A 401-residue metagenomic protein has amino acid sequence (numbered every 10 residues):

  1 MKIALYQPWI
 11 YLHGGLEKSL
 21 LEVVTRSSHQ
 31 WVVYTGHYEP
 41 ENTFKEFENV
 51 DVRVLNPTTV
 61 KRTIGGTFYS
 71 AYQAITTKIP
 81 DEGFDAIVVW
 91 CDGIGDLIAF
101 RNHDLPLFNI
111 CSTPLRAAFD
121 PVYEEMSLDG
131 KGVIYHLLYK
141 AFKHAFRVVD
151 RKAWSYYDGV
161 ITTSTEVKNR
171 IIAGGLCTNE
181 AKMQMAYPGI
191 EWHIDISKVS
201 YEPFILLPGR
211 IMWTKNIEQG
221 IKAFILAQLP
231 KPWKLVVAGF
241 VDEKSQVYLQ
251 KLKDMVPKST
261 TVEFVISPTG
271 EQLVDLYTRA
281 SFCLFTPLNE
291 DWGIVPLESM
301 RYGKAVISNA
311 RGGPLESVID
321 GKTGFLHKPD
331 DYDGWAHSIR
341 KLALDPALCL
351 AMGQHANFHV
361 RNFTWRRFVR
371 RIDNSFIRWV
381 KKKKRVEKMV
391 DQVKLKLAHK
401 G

Functional and structural regions predicted by a protein language model:
H37-E39, K234-Q250, I266: Glycosyltransferase donor-sugar binding loop
L115, S127-V160: Membrane-proximal helix-turn-helix segments that form the acceptor-binding/catalytic region of lipid-linked
P188-K215, G220-I225, L235-V236: Conserved donor-binding/catalytic core segment of Leloir-type glycosyltransferases
L249-E271: Nucleotide-activated donor-binding/catalytic signature segment of Leloir-type glycosyltransferases, i.e., the conserved
S267, D275-A280: Short alpha-helical donor nucleotide-sugar binding micro-motif in glycosyltransferases
L288: Aromatic "clamp/platform" in nucleotide-sugar-dependent glycosyltransferases that forms part of the donor/acceptor
A305-S308: Short hydrophobic beta-strand element within catalytic cores of glycosyltransferases and related nucleotide-activated
D320-G321, F325-Y332, K341-A347: Conserved acidic donor-binding segment of nucleotide-sugar-dependent glycosyltransferases
